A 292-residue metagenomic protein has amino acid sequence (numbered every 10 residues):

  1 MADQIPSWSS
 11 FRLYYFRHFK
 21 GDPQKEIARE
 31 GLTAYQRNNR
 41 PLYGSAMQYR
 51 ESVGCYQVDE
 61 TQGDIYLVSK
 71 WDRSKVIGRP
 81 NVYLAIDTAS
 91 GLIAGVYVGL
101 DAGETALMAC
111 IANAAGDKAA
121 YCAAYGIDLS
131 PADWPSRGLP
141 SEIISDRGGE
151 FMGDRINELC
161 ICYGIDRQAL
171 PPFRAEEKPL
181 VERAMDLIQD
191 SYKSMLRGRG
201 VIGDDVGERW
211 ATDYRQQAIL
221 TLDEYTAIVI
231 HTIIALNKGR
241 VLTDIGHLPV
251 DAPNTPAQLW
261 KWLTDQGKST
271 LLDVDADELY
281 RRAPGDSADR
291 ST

Functional and structural regions predicted by a protein language model:
L13-L84, L92-I93, E104-C110, S191: Mobile-element integrase/transposase regions, centering on the N-terminal DNA-binding/Zn-coordinating module
Y15, D59-Q62, I86-S90, V98-A102 (+2 more regions): Short, flexible loop/turn elements at secondary-structure junctions
S45-M47, S52, Q62, I230-T292: C-terminal, beta-rich DNA-binding module of retroviral/retroelements integrases
Y97-D133: Active-site beta-loop-alpha junctions of metal-dependent nucleic acid enzymes, especially the RNase H-like/DDE
A123-F151: Acidic/histidine-rich, metal-coordinating catalytic segments
I143-D146, G153-Y163, R167-T212: RNase H-like two-metal-ion nuclease catalytic core shared by retroviral integrases and related mobile-element nucleases
T212, Q216-N237, V241: A conserved mid-domain beta-alpha-beta active-site/ligand-binding segment of alpha/beta enzyme cores
